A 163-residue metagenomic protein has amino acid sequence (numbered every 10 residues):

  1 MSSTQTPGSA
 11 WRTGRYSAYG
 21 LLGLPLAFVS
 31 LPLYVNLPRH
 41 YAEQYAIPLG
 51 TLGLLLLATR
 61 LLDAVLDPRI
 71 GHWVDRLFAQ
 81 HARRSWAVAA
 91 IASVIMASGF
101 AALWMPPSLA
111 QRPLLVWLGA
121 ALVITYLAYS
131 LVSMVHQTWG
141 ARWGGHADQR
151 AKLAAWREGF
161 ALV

Functional and structural regions predicted by a protein language model:
S2-V163: Membrane-embedded alpha-helical bundles of multi-pass transporters/translocases, especially carrier/permease families
